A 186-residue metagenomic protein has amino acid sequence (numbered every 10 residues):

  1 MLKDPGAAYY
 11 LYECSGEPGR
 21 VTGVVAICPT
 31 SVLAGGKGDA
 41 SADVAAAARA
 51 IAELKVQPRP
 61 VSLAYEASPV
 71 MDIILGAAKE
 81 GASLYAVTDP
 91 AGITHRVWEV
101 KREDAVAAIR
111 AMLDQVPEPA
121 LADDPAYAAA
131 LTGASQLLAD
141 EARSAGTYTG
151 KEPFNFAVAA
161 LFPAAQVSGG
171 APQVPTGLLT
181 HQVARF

Functional and structural regions predicted by a protein language model:
M1-F186: Surface-exposed, charge/polar-rich loops and edge strands
